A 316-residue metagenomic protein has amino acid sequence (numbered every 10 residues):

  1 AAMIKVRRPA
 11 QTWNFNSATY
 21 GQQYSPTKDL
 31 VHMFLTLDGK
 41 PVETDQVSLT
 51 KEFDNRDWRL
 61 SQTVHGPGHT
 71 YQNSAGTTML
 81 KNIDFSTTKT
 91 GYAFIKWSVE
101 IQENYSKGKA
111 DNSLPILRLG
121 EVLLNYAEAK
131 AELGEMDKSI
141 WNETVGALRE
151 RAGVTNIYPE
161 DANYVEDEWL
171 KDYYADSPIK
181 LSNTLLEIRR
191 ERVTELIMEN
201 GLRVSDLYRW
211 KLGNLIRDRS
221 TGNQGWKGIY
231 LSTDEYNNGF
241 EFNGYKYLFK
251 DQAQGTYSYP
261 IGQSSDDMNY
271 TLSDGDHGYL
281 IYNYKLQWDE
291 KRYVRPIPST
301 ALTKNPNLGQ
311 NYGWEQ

Functional and structural regions predicted by a protein language model:
A1-Y24, D38-Q316: Acidic/polar-rich alpha-helix caps and helix-coil junctions
